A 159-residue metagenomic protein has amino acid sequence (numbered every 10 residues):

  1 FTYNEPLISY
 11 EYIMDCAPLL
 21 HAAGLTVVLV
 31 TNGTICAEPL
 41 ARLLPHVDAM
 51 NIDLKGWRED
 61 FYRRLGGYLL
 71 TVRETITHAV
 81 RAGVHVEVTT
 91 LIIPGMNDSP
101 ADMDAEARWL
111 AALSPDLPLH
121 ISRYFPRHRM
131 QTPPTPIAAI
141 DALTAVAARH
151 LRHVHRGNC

Functional and structural regions predicted by a protein language model:
F1-T135: Conserved AdoMet/S-adenosylmethionine-binding subsite of the radical SAM
F125, Q131-C159: A C-terminal junction/extension of Radical SAM enzymes
